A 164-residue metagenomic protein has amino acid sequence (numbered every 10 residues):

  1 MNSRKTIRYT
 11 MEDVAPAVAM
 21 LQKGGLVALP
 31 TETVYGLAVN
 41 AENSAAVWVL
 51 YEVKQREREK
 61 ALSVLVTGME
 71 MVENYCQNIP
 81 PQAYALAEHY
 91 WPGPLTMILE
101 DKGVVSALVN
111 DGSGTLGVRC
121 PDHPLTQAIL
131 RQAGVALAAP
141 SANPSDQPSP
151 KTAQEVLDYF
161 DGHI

Functional and structural regions predicted by a protein language model:
M1-I164: Active-site-adjacent structural elements in enzyme catalytic cores
